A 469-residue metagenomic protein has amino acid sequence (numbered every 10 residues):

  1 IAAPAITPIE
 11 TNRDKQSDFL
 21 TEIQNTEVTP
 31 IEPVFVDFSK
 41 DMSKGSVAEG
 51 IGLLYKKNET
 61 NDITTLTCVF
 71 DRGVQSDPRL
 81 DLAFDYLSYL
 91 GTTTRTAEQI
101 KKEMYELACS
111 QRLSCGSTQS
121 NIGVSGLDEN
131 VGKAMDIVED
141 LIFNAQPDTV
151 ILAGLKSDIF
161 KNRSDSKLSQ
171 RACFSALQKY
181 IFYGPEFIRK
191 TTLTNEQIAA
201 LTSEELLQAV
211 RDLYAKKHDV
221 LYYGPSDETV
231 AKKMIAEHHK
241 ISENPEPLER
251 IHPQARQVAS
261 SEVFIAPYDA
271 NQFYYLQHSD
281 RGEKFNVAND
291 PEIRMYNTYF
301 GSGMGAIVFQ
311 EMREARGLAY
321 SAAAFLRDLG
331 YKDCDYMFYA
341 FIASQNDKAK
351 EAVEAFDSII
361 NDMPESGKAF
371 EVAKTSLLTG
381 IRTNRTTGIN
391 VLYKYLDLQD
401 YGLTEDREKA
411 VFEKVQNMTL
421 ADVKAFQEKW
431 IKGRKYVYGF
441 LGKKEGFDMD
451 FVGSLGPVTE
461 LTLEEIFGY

Functional and structural regions predicted by a protein language model:
I1, T60-S88, T92-N144, G154-S164 (+5 more regions): M16 family metallopeptidases and their MPP-like homologs
A2-E103, L107, G123, D136 (+3 more regions): His/Glu-rich zincin catalytic helix
G116, S203, G305: ATP/adenylate-binding site constellation spanning eukaryotic-like Ser/Thr protein kinases, ABC-transporter
D148-G154, E460-E465: Conserved short beta-strand edge segments in small beta-sheet-based binding/regulatory domains
I198-L201, L206: Alpha-helical scaffold elements lining the catalytic groove of polysaccharide deacetylases
E205, Q416-E428: A short, acidic, amphipathic alpha-helical segment used as a generic capping/interface helix at domain edges
